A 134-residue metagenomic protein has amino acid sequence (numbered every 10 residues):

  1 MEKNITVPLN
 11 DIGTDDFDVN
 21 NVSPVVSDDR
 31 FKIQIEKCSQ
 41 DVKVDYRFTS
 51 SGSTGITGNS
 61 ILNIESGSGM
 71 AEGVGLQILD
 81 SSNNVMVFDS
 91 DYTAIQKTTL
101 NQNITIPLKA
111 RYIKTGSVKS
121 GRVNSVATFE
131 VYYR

Functional and structural regions predicted by a protein language model:
M1-R134: Mature extracellular/passenger domains of Gram-negative fimbrial/pilin and adhesin proteins
